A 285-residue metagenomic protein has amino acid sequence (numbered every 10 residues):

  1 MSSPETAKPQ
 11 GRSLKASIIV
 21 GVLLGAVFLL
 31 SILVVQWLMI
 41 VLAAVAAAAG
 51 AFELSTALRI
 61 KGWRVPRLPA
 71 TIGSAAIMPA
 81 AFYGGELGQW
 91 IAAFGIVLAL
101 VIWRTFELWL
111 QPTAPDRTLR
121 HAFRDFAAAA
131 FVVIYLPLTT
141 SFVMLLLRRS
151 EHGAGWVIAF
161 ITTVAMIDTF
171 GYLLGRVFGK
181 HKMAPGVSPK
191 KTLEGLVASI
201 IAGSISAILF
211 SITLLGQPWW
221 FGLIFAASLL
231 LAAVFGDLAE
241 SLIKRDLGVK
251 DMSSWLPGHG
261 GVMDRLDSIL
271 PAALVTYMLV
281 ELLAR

Functional and structural regions predicted by a protein language model:
S2-L231: Membrane-embedded alpha-helical bundles of polytopic integral membrane proteins
D246-I269: Interfacial loop-to-transmembrane junctions
M278-R285: Juxtamembrane boundary at the C-terminal end of a transmembrane helix
